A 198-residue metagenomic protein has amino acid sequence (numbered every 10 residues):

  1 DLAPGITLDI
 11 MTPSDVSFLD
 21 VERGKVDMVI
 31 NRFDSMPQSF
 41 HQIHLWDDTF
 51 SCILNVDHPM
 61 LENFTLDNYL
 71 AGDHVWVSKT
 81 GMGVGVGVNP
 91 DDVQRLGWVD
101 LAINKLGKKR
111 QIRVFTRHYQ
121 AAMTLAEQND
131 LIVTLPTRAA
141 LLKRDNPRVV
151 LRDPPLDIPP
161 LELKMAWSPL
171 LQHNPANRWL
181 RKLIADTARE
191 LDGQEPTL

Functional and structural regions predicted by a protein language model:
D1-P37, T116, L198: Central regulatory/effector-binding core of bacterial HTH transcription factors
G5-D9, Q111-R113, V150, E162-K164: Residues at or immediately flanking beta-strands
P13-S17, E22-V26, V88-V150: Hydrophobic hinge/microswitch elements
F33-D34, V56, G81, P136-A139: Short secondary-structure boundary segments
M36-T49, D130, K143-D153: Ligand-binding "clamshell"
F40-N55, D67-G72, P154-E162: Short Pro/Gly-enriched coil loops immediately N-terminal to beta-strands
M60, F64, L70-L106, N174-P175 (+1 more regions): Secondary-structure junction motif
L66-D67, V77, V149-Q194: A late-sequence structural motif
